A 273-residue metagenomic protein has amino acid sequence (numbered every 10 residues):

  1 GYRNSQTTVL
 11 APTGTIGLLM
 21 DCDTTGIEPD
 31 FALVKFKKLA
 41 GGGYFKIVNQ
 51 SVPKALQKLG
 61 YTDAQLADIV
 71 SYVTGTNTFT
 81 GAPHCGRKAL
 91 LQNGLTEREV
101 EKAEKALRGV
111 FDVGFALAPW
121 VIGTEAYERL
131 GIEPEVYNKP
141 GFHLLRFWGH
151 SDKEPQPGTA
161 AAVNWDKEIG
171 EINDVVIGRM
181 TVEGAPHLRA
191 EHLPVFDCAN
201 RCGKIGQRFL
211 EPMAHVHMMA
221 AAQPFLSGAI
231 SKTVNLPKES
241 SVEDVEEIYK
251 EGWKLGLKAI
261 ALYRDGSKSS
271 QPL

Functional and structural regions predicted by a protein language model:
G1-L273: Long, C-terminal-biased catalytic regions of enzyme "large/alpha" subunits
